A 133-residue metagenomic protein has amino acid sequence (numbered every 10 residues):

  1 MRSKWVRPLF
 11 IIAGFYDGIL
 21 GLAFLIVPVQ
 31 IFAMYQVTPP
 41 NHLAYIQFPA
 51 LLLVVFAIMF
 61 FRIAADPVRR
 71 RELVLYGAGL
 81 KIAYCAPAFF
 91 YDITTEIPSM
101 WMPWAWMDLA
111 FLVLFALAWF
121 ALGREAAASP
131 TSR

Functional and structural regions predicted by a protein language model:
M1-W5, S129-S132: Short, Lys/Arg-rich, polar N-terminal cytosolic tail immediately upstream of the first transmembrane signal-anchor
S3-L9, A13-A44: Membrane-helix boundary elements
F15-A23, N41-A64, Y76-A86: Core segments of alpha-helical transmembrane spans in multipass integral membrane proteins
A33-L43, E72-L73, I97-M107: Non-cytosolic membrane-interface motifs at loop->transmembrane helix junctions
I58-E72, D92-I93: Juxtamembrane helix-break-helix junctions at the cytosolic face of small multi-pass alpha-helical membrane proteins
A65, A86-P103: Membrane-helix boundary connector in multi-pass membrane proteins
V74-A88, W104-F115: Hydrophobic alpha-helical segments of small multi-pass membrane proteins
A110-R133: Membrane-water interface at the C-terminal end of transmembrane alpha helices
